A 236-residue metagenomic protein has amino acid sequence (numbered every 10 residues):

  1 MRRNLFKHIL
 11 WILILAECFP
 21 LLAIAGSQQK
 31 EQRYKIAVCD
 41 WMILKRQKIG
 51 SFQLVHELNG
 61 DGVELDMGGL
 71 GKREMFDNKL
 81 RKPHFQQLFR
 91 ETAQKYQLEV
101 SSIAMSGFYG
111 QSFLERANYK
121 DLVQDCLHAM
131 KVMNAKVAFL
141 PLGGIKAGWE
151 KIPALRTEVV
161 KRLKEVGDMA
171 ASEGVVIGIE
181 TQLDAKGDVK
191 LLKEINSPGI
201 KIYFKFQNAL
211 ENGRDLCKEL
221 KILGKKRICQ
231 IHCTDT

Functional and structural regions predicted by a protein language model:
R2-L5, W11-I14, A23-K136, A154 (+5 more regions): N-terminal pre-domain/capping segments
C18-P20: N-terminal signal peptide c-region/cleavage motif recognized by signal peptidases
Y34, F52, V63, V160-T236: Acidic/histidine-rich catalytic cores of soluble enzymes
D40, M105-G107, L142, I179-T181 (+1 more regions): Short glycine-centered, acidic/aromatic-flanked micro-motifs in structured strand/loop junctions that mark active-site
G68, F108, G143, Q182 (+1 more regions): Flexible loop residues that form catalytic and substrate-binding hotspots at small-molecule/glycan-binding clefts
R116, I145-M169: Active-site cleft segment of glycoside hydrolase catalytic domains centered on the general acid/base Glu
M130-I152, E173-A185: Active-site groove signature of glycoside hydrolases
